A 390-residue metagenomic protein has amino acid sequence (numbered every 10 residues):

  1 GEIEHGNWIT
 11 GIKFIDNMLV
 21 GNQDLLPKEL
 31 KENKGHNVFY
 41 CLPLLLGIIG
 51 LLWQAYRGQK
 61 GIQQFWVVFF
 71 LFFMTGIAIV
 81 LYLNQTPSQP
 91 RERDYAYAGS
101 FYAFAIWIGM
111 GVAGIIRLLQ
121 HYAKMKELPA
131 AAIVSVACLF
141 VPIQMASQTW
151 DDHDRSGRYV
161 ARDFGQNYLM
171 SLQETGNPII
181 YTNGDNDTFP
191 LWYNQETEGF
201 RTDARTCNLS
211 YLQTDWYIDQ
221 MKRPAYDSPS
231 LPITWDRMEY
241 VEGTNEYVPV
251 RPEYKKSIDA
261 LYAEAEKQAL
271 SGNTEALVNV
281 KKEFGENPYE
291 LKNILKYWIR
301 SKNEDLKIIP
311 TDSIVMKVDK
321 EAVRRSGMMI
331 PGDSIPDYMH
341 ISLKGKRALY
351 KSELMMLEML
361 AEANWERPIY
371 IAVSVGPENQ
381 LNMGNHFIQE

Functional and structural regions predicted by a protein language model:
G1-Y97, F104-N177, F189-E390: ER/secretory pathway lumenal C-terminal domains and tails of membrane proteins involved in glycoprotein biogenesis
